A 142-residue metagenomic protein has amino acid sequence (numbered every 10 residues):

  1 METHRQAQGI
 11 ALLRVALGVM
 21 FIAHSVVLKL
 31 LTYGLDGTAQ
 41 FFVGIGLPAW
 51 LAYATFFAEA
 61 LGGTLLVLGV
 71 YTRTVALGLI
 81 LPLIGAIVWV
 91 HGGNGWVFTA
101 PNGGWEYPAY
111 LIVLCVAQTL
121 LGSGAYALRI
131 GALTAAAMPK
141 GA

Functional and structural regions predicted by a protein language model:
M1-L30, A49-F57, L61, V67-A142: Extended, low-polarity transmembrane helix blocks
L30-G46: Membrane-interface interhelical connector segments
